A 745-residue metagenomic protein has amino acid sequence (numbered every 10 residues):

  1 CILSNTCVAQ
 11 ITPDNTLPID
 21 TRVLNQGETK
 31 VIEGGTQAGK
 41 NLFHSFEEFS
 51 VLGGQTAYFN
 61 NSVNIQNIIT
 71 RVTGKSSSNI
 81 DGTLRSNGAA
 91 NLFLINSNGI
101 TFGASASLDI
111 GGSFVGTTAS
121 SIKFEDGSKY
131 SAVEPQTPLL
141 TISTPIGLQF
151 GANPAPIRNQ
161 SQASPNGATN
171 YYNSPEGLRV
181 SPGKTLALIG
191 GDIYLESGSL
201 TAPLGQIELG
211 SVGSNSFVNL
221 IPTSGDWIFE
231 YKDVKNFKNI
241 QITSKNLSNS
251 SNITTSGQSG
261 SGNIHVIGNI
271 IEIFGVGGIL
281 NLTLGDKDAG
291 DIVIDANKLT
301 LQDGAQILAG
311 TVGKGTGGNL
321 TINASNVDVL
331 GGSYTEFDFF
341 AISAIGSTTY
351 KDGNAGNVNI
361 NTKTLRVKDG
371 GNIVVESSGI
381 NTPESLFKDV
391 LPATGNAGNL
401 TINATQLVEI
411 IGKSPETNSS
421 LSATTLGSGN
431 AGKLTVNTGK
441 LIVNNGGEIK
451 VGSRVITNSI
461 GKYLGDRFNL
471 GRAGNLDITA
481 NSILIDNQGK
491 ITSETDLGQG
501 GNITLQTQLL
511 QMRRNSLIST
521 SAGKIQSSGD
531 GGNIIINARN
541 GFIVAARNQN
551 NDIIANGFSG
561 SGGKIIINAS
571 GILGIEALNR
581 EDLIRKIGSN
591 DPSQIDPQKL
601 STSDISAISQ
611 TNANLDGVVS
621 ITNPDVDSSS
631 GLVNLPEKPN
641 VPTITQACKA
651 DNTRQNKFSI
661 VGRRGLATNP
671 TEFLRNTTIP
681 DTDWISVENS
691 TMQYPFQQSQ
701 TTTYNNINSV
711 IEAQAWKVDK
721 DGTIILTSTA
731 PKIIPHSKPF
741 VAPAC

Functional and structural regions predicted by a protein language model:
C1-C745: Extracellular and secretory-pathway beta-repeat/beta-biased strand scaffolds
